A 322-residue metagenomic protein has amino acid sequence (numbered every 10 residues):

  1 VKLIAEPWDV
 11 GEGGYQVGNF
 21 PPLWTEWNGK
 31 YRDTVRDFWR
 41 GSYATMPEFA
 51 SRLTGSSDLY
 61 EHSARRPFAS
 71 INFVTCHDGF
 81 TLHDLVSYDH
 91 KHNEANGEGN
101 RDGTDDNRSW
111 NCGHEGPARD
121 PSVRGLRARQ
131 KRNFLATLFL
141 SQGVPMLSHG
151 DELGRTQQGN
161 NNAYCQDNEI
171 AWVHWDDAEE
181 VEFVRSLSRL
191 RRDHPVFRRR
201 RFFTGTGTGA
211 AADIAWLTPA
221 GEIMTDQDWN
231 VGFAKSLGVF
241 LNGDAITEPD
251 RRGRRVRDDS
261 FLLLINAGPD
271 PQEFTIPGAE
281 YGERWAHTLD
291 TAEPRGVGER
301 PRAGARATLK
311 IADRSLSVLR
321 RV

Functional and structural regions predicted by a protein language model:
V1-H149, G154, N162-Q166, P195-R198 (+4 more regions): Conserved alpha/beta catalytic core and glycan-binding cleft of carbohydrate-active enzymes
A118, V123-Q130, T137-L147, D151-V322: Carbohydrate-interacting/catalytic domains
